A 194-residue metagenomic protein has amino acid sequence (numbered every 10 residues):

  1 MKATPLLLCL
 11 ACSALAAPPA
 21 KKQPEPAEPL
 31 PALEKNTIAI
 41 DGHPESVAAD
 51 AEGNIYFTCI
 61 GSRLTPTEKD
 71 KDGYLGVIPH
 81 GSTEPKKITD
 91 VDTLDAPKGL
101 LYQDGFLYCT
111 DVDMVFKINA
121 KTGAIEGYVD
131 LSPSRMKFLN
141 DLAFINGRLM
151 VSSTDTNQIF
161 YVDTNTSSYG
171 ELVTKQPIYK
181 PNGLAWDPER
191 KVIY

Functional and structural regions predicted by a protein language model:
K21-A27, A49, T67-K69, Y74-K87 (+1 more regions): Flexible "stalk/tail and boundary" regions
Q23-D41: A short helix->beta-strand "capping" segment at the edge of beta-propeller domains
A32-I38, E84-D90, A124-S132, S168-K175: A short beta-strand motif characteristic of beta-propeller blades
T37-K71: Beta-strand-rich domains and repeat architectures in extracellular enzymes and scaffolds, especially beta-propellers
D41-E52, V91-L107, S132-M150, T156 (+1 more regions): Beta-rich, blade/repeat-based domains predominating in secreted/periplasmic proteins but also intracellular
Y56-T58, C109, V151: Residue position within the beta-strands of beta-propeller blades
G61-P66, M114, T156-N157: Short glycine/acidic-enriched loop and turn motifs that connect beta-strands
I78-T83, N119-A124, D163-S167: Short loop/turn segments that connect beta-strands within beta-propeller blades
